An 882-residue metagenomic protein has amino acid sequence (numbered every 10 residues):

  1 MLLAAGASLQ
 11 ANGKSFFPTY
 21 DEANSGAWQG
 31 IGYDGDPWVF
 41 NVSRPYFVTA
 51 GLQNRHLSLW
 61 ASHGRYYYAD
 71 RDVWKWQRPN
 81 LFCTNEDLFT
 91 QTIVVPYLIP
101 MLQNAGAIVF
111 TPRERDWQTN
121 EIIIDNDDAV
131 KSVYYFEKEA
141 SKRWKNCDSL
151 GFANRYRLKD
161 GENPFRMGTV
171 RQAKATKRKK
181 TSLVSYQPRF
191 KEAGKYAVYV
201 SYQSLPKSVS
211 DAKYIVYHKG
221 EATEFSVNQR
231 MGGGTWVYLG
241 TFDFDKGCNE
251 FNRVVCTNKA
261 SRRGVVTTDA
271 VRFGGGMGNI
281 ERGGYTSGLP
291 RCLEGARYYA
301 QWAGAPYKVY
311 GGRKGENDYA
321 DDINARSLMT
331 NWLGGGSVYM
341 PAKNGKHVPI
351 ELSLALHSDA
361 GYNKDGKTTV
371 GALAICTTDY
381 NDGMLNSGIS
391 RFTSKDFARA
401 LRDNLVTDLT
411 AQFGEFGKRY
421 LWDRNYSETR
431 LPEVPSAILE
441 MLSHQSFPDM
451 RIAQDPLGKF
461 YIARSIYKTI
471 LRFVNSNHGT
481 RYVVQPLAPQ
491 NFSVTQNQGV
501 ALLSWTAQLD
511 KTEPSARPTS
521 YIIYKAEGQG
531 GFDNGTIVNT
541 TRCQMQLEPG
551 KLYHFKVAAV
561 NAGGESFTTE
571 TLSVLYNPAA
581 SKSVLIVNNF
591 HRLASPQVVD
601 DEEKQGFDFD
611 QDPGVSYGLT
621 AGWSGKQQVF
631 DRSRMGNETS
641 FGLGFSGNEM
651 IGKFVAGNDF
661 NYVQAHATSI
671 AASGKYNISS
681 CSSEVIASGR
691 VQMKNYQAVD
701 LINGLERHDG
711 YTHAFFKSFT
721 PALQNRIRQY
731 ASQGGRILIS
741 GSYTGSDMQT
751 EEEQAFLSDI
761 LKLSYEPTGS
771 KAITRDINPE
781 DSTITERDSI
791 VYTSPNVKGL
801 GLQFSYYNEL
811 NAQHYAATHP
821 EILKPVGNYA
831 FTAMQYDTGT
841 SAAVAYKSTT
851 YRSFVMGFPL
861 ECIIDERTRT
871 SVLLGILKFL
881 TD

Functional and structural regions predicted by a protein language model:
F82, Y97-A105, R113, G283 (+3 more regions): Aromatic-Pro/Gly-enriched surface loop or interdomain linker that acts as a lid/target-recognition segment
S182-P206: A short beta-strand element within beta-rich, extracytoplasmic domains of secreted/secretory-pathway proteins
V254-V265: Short beta-strand-plus-loop segments that form exposed binding edges in beta-rich domains
A270-G278, S337, L352, S358-D365 (+3 more regions): Active-site-adjacent mobile loop/cap segments within catalytic or ligand-binding domains
F413, A772-D865: Catalytic beta-strand/loop cores that center a nucleophilic Ser/Cys/Thr and support acyl-enzyme chemistry
R472-S515, P549, G564-K582: Pro/Thr/Ser/Gly-rich low-complexity, intrinsically disordered linker/stalk tracts
Q544-E565: Beta-strand-rich modules
L705-A812, T868, V872: A glycine-rich, often tryptophan-bearing local segment used as a flexible ligand/cofactor-contacting loop or short
